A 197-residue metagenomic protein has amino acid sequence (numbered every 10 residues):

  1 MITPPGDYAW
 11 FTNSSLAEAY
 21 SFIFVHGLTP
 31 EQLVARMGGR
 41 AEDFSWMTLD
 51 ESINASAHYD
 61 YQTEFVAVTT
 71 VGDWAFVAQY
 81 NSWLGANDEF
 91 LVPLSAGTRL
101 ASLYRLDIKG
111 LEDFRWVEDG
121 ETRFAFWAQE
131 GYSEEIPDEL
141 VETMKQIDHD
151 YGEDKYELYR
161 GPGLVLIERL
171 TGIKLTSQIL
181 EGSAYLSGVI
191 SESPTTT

Functional and structural regions predicted by a protein language model:
I2-W46: N-terminal "first-domain core" detector
P4-P5, E118-T197: Long, compositionally biased intrinsically disordered terminal regions
L28-T29, T48, I136, P162: Alpha-helix capping and helix-coil boundary motifs
G39, R99-L100, I173: Short aromatic/hydrophobic-glycine micro-motifs
W46-V92, G97, A101-Y104, K109-A128: Short, intrinsically disordered low-complexity segments
